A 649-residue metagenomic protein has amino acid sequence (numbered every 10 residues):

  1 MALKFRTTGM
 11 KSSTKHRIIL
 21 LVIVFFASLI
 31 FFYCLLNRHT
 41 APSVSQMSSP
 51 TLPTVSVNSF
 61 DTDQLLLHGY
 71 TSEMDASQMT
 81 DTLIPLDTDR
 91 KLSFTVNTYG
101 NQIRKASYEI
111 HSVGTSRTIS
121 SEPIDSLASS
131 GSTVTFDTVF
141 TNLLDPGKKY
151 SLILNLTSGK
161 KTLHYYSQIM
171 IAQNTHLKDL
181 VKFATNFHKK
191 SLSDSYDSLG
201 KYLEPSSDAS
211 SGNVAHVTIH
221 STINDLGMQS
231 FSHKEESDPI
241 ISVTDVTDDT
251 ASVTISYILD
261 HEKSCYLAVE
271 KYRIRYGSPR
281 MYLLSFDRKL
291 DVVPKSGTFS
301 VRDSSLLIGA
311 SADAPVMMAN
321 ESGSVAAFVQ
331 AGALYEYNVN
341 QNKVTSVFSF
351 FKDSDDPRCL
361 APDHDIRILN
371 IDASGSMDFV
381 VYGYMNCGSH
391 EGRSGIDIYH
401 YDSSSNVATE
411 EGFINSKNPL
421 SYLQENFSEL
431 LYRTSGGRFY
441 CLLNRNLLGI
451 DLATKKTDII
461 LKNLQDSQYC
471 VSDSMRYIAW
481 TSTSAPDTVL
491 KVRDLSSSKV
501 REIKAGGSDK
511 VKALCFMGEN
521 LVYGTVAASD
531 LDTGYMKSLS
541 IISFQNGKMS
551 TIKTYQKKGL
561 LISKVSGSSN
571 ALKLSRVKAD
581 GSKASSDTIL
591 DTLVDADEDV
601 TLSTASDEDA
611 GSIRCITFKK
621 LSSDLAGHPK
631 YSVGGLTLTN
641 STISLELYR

Functional and structural regions predicted by a protein language model:
R6-F26: N-terminal Sec-pathway targeting helices
V24-S28, F32-A41, S77-S93, K105-I124 (+4 more regions): Surface-exposed, charged secondary-structure patches
S48-S107, G114-S116, K149-S232, V301-N342 (+9 more regions): Core segments of small alpha/beta cavity-forming domains
S120-P123, F286, V344-D353, V407-S416 (+3 more regions): Beta-propeller fold detector
T244-L259, G375-V381, L521-V526, L572-R576: A short hydrophobic beta-strand element
D249-D287, V292-V293: Exposed beta-sheet edge and beta->alpha loop/turn motif
V339-N342, D402-S404, D451-K455, D494-S498 (+1 more regions): Short loop/turn segments that connect beta-strands within beta-propeller blades
D487-D494, S498-V633, L638: Extended, charge-rich low-complexity regions and/or helical-solenoid scaffolds
